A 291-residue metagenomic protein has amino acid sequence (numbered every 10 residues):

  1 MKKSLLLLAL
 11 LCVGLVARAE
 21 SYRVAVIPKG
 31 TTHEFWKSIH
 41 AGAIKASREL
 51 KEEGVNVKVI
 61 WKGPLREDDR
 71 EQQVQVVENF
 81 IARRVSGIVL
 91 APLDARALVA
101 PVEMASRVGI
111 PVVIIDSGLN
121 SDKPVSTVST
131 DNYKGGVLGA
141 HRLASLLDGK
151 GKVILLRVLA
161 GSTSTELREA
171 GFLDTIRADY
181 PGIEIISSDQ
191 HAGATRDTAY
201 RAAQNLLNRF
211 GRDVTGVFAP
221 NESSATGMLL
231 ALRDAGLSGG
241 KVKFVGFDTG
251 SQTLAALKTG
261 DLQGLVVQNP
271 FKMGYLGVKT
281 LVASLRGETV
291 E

Functional and structural regions predicted by a protein language model:
M1-S4: Positively charged n-region of N-terminal signal peptides that target proteins for export
A9-R18: Hydrophobic h-region of N-terminal signal peptides that target proteins for export in Gram-negative bacteria
R18-E291: A residue-level marker of the well-folded mature domains of exported/periplasmic proteins
